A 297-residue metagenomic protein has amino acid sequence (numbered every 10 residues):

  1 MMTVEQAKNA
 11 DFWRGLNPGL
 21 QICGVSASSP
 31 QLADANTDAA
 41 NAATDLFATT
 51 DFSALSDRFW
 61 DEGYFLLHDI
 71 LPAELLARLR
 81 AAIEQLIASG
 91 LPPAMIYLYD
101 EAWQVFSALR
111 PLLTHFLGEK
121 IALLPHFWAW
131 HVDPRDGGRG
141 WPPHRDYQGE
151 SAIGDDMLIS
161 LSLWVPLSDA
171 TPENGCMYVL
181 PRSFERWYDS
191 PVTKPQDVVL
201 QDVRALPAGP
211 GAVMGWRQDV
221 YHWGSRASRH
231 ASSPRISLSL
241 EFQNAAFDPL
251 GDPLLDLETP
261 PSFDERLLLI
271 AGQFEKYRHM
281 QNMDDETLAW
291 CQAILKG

Functional and structural regions predicted by a protein language model:
M2-A152: Non-heme Fe(II)-dependent double-stranded beta-helix
T3-I22, A27-A33, V220-Y221, S225-G297: Non-heme Fe(II)/2-oxoglutarate
L66-L67, L163, M214-W216: Short hydrophobic-aromatic micro-motifs
L71-A73, A129-P134, Q148, A170-P172 (+4 more regions): Short, solvent-exposed loop/turn segments at secondary-structure junctions
Y99-D100, L200-R204, G224-R226: Active-site rim elements
H126-W128, L163-V165, L238-F242: A structural signal for short, well-ordered beta-strand segments
G138-P207, D248-L255: Catalytic core of non-heme Fe(II) oxygenases with the double-stranded beta-helix
A208-W223: Conserved metal-binding segment of the jelly-roll/cupin
